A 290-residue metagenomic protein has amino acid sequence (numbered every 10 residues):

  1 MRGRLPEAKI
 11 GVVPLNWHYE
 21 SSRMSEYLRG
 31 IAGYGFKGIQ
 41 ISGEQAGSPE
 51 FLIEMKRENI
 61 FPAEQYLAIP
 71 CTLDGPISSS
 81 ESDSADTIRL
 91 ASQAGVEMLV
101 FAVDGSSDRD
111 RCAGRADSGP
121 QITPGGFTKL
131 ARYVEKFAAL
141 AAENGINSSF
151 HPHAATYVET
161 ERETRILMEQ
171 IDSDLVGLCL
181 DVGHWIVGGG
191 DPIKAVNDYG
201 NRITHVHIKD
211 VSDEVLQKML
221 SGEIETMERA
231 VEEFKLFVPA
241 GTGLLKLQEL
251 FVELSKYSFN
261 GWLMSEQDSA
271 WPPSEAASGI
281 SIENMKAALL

Functional and structural regions predicted by a protein language model:
M1-M98, P124, R132, A142 (+3 more regions): N-terminal pre-domain/capping segments
H18-S22, G38-F51, P70-S82, A154-T160 (+4 more regions): Acidic-and-aromatic substrate-binding clefts and catalytic sites of carbohydrate-active enzymes
Q40, E64, V100, S149 (+2 more regions): Conserved beta-strand positions in the central sheet of alpha/beta enzyme cores
S78-L178: Active-site acidic/histidine proton-transfer and metal-coordination neighborhood in alpha/beta enzyme cores
R132-V238, L244: Acidic/histidine-rich catalytic cores of soluble enzymes
T242-K256: A short, acidic, amphipathic alpha-helical segment used as a generic capping/interface helix at domain edges
N260-A288: C-terminal/domain-terminus segments
